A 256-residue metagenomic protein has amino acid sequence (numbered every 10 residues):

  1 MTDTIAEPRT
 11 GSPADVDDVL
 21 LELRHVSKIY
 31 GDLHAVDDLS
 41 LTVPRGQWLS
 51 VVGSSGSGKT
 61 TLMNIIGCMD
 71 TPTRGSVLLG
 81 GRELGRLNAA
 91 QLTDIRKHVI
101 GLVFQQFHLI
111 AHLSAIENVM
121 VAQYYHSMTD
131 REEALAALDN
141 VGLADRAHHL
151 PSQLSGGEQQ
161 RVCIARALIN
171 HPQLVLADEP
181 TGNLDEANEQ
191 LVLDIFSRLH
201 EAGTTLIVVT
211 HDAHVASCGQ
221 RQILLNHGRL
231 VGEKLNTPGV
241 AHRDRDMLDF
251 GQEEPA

Functional and structural regions predicted by a protein language model:
M1-S27, L235-A256: ABC-family P-loop ATPase nucleotide-binding domain
V16-H227: ABC family nucleotide-binding domain
N226, V231-K234: Short beta-strand in the C-terminal region of the ABC ATPase nucleotide-binding domain
